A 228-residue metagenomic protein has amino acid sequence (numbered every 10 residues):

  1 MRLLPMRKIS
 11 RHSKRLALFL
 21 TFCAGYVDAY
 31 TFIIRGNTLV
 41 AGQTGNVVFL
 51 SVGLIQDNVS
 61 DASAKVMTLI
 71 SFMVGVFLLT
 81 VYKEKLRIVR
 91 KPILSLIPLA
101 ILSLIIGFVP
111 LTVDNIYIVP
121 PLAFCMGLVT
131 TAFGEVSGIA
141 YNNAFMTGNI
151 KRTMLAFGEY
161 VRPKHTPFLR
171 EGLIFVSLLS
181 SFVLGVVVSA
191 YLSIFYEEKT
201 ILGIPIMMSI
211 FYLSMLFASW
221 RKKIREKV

Functional and structural regions predicted by a protein language model:
M1-S13, K227: Short, Lys/Arg-rich, polar N-terminal cytosolic tail immediately upstream of the first transmembrane signal-anchor
R11-A41: Pair of pore-lining "gating" transmembrane helices in MFS-fold secondary transporters
T44-S51, T68, L122-V183: Substrate-agnostic recognition of the 12-TM MFS/MFS-like secondary transporter fold
V76, F182-A190: Glycine/proline-centered helix-kink
V76-V89, S193: Helix-to-loop junctions at the C-terminal end of transmembrane segments in multipass secondary transporters
E84-P98, E198-T200: Cytoplasmic membrane-interface "Motif A"-like loop-to-helix N-cap segments of 12-TM Major Facilitator Superfamily
I93-I106, P205: Structural signature of the two symmetry-related core transmembrane helices
A100-D114, M215-S219: C-terminal ends and interior cores of transmembrane alpha-helices in multi-pass membrane transporters/permeases
